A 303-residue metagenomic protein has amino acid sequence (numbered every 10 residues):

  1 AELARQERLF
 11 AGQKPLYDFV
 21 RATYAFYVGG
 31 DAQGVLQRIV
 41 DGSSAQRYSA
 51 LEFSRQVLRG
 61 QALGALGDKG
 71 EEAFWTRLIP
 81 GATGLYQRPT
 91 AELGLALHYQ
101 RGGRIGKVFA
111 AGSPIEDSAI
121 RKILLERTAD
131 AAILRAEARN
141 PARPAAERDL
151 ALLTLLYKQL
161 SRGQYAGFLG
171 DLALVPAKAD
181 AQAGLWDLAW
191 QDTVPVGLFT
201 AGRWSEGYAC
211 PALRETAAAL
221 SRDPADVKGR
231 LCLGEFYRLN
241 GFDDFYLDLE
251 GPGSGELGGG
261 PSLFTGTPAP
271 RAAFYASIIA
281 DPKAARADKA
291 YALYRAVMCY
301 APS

Functional and structural regions predicted by a protein language model:
A1-S303: Alpha-helical solenoid repeat scaffolds
